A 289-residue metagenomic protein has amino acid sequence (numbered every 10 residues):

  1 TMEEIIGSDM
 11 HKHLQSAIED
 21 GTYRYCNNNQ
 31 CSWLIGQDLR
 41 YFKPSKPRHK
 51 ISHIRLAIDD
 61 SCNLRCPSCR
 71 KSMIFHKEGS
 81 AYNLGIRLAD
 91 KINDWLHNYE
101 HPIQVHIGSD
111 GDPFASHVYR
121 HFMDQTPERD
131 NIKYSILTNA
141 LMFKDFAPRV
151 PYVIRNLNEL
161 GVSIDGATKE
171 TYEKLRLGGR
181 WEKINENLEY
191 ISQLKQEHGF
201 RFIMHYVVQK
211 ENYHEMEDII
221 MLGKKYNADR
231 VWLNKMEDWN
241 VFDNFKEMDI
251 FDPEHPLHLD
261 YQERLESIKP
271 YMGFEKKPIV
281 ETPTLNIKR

Functional and structural regions predicted by a protein language model:
T1-E4, L34-K43, K71-S80: Iron-sulfur (Fe-S) cluster-binding segments and ferredoxin-like electron-carrier domains, especially [2Fe-2S]
T1-W33: Membrane-interface junctions of multi-pass transporters
Y23-I35, S61-K71: Local cysteine-cluster metal-coordination motifs and their immediate loop/turn environment, predominantly Fe-S cluster
R48-K50, R55-R87: Canonical Radical SAM [4Fe-4S] cluster-binding loop centered on the CxxxCxxC motif and its immediate flanking residues
A57-D59, E78-R87, P151-R289: Radical SAM enzyme [4Fe-4S]-AdoMet core and its adjacent flexible, acidic and glycine-rich loops/tails across
N98-E100, T126-D130, P151-N156: Short, conserved loop/helix-junction motifs that constitute active-site signature segments in enzyme catalytic cores
H117-D124, D145-Y152, E215-M216: Distinct, well-ordered alpha-helical segments
